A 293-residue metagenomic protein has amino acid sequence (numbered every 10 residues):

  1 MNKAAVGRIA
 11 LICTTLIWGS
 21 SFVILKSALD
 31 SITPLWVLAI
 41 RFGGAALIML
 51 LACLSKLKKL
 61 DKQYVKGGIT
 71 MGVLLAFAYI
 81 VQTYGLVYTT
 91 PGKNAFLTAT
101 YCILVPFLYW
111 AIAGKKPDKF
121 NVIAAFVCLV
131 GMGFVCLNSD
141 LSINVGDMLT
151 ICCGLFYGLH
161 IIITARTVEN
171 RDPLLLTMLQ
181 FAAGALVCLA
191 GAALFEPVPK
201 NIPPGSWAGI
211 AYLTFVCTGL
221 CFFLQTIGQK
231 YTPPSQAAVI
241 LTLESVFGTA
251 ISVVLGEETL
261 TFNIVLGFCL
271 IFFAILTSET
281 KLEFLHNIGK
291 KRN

Functional and structural regions predicted by a protein language model:
M1-W36, V73, V81, L141-R166 (+1 more regions): Glycine-/small-residue-enriched transmembrane alpha-helix faces in small-molecule transporters and effluxers
I17, S21-F22, C53-T98, F134 (+2 more regions): Specific transmembrane alpha-helical segments of multi-pass solute transporters/efflux pumps, especially DMT/EamA
S20, I24-S27, S31, A45-D61 (+4 more regions): Membrane-interface helix-cap regions at the ends of transmembrane helices in multi-pass membrane proteins
V23, A46-M49, V105-F107, A111 (+3 more regions): Transmembrane alpha-helical segments that form core, pore/gating elements of small-molecule transporters/exporters
L38-I40, I80, N94-T100, T164-L186 (+1 more regions): Helix-helix packing/entry segments at the starts of transmembrane helices
F42-G43, S206-A208, T242-N293: C-terminal-most transmembrane helix of multi-pass membrane proteins
I48-L57, Y101-I123, V246-L266: C-terminal transmembrane-helix exit sites in multi-pass transporters
M49, I69, P117-L137, C153 (+4 more regions): Hydrophobic transmembrane alpha-helices of multi-pass small-molecule transport proteins
